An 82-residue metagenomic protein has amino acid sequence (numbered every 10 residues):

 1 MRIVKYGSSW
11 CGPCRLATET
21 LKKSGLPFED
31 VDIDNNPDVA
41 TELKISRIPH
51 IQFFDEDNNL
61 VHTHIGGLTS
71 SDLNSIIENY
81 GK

Functional and structural regions predicted by a protein language model:
M1-S24: Local sequence-structure signature of Cys/Sec-based thiol-disulfide redox active-site neighborhoods
K5-Y6, G25-V39, I45-R47: Thiol-based oxidoreductase modules, predominantly thioredoxin-like and allied folds used for disulfide exchange
S8-C11, D34, G67: Short, surface-exposed acidic/glycine-rich loop or hinge patches that mediate macromolecular interfaces
T18-L21, K44-S46, G67: Short, glycine/charged-enriched secondary-structure capping and boundary segments
V39-I48, Q52-H64: Structural alpha/beta surface segment adjacent to cysteine/selenocysteine redox centers across thiol/disulfide enzymes
D55-K82: Non-catalytic, surface beta->alpha helical segment in thiol-disulfide oxidoreductase systems
